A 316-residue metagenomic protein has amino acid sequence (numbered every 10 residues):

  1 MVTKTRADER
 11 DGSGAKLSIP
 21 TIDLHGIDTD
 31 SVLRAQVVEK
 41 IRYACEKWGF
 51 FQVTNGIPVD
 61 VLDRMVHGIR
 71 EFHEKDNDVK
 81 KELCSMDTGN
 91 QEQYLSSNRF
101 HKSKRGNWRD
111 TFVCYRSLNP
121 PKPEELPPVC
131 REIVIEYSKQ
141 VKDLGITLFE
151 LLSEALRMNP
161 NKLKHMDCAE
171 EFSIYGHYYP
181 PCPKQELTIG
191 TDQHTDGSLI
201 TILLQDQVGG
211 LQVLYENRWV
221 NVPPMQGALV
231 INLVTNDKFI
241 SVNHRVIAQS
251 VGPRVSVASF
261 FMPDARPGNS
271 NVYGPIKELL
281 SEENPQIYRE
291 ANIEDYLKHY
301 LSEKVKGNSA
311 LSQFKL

Functional and structural regions predicted by a protein language model:
M1-L316: Peripheral, non-catalytic segments flanking oxidoreductase cores
